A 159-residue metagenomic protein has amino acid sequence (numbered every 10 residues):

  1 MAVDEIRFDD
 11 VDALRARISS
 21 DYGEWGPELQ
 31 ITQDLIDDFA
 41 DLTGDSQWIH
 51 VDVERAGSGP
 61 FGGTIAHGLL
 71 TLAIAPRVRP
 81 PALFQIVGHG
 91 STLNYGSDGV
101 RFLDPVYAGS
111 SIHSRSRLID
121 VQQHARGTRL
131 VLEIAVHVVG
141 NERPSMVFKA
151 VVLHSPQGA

Functional and structural regions predicted by a protein language model:
M1-R17, F102, V106-A159: HotDog/MaoC-like acyl-thioester-processing domains
A2-A66, P156: Catalytic strand-loop segment that frames the active site of acyl-thioester-processing enzymes
P27, L35, H89-D98, T128-L132: A generic structural signal for short beta-strands and their flanking turns/coil linkers
P60-G63, P76-R115: Hydrophobic beta-strand-centered segment that forms part of the acyl-chain substrate-binding groove
L70-I74: Short amphipathic alpha-helical face segments that pack within enzyme cores and frequently flank/anchor catalytic
